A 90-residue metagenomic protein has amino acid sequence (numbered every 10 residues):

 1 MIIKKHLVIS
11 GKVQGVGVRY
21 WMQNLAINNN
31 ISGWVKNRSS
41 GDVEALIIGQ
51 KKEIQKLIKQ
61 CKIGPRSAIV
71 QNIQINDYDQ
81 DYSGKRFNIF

Functional and structural regions predicted by a protein language model:
M1-F90: Intrinsically disordered, low-complexity, mixed-charge
